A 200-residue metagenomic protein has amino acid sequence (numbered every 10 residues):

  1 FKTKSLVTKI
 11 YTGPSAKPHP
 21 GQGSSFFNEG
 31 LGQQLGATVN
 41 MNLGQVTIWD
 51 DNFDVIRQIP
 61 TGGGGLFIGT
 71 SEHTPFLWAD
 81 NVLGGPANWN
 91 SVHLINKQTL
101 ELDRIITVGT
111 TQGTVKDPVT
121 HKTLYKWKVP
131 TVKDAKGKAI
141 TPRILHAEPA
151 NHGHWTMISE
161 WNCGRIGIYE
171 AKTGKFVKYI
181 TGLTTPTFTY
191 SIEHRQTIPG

Functional and structural regions predicted by a protein language model:
F1-G200: Predominantly soluble domains enriched in secretory-pathway, periplasmic, or organellar proteins
